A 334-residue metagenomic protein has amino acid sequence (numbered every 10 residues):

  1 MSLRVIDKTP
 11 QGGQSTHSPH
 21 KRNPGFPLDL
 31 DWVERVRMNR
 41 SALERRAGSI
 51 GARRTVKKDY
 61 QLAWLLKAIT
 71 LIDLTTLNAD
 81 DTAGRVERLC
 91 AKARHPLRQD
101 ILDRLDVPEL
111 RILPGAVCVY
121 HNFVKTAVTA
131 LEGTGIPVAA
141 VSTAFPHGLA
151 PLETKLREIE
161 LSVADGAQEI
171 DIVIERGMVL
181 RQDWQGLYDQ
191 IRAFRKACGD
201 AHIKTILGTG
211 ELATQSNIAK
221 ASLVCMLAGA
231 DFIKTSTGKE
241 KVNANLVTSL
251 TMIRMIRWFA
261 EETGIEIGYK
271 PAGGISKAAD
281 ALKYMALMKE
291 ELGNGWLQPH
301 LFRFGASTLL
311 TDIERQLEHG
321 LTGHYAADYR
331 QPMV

Functional and structural regions predicted by a protein language model:
S2-D106, L110: Alpha/beta catalytic barrel-like cores
D59-I69, D80-I112, H121-K270, S276-S307 (+2 more regions): Alpha/beta enzyme core
